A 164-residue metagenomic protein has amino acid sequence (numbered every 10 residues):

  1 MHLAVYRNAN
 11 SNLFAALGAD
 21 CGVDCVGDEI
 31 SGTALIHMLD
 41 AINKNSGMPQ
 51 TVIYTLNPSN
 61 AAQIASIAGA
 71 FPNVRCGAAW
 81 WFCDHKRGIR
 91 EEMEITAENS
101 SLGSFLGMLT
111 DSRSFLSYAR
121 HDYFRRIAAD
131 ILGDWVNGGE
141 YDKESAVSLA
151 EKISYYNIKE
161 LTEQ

Functional and structural regions predicted by a protein language model:
M1-A4, V52-Y54, C76-A79, L102-R120: Short acidic/histidine-rich active-site segments
M1-S59: Divalent metal-binding pocket/active-site signature
A9-G18, A61-A70, K86-M93, F115-D130: Histidine/acidic-residue-rich catalytic or RNA/ligand-binding cores of hydrolases and nuclease-related proteins
L13-A19, P72-R75, F105-T110, L132-N137: Short acidic (Asp/Glu) and glycine-rich catalytic loops that position anionic groups and cofactors
C25-E29, A119, S145: Alpha-helix capping and helix-loop boundary segments enriched in small/acidic/polar residues
K44-M48, A70-C76: Glycine-enriched alpha-helix->loop->beta-strand junction motifs that scaffold or abut catalytic
L56-S59, C76-I95, D142-T162: C-terminal helical cap
G103, R120-Q164: Mid-to-C-terminal alpha-helical segments outside catalytic/metal-binding sites
